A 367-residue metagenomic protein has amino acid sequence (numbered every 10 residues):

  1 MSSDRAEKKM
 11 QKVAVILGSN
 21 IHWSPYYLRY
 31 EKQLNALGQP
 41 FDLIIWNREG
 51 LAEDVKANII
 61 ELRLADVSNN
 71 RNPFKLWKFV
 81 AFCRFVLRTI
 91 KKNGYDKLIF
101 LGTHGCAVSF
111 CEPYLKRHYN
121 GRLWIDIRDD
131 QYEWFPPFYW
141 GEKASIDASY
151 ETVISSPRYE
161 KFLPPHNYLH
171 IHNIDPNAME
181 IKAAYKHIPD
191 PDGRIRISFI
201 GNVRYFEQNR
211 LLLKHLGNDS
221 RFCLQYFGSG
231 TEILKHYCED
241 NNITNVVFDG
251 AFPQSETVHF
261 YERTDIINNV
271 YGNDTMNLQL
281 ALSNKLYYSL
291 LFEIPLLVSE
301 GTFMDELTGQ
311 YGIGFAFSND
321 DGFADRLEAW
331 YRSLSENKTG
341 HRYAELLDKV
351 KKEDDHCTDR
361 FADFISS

Functional and structural regions predicted by a protein language model:
V15-I16, H187-Q208, L212-L216, L224-Q225 (+1 more regions): Conserved donor-binding/catalytic core segment of Leloir-type glycosyltransferases
N20-H22, Q33-K78: N-terminal strand-loop element at the rim of the active site of nucleotide-sugar-dependent glycosyltransferases
I21-L37, G141, L212-H215, K285 (+1 more regions): Short amphipathic alpha-helix
W23-S24, G50-L51, V80-C83, L98-H118 (+1 more regions): An aromatic- and histidine-rich active-site surface loop
P25, S318-G322, R332-S366: A charged, aromatic-enriched C-terminal amphipathic alpha-helix characteristic of glycosyltransferases across folds
F135, E142-I181, E306: A short, active-site helix/loop in glycosyltransferases that binds the activated sugar's phosphate group
E207, S255-F260, I267-L291, V298-E306: Nucleotide-sugar-dependent
G228, L234-H259: Nucleotide-activated donor-binding/catalytic signature segment of Leloir-type glycosyltransferases, i.e., the conserved
